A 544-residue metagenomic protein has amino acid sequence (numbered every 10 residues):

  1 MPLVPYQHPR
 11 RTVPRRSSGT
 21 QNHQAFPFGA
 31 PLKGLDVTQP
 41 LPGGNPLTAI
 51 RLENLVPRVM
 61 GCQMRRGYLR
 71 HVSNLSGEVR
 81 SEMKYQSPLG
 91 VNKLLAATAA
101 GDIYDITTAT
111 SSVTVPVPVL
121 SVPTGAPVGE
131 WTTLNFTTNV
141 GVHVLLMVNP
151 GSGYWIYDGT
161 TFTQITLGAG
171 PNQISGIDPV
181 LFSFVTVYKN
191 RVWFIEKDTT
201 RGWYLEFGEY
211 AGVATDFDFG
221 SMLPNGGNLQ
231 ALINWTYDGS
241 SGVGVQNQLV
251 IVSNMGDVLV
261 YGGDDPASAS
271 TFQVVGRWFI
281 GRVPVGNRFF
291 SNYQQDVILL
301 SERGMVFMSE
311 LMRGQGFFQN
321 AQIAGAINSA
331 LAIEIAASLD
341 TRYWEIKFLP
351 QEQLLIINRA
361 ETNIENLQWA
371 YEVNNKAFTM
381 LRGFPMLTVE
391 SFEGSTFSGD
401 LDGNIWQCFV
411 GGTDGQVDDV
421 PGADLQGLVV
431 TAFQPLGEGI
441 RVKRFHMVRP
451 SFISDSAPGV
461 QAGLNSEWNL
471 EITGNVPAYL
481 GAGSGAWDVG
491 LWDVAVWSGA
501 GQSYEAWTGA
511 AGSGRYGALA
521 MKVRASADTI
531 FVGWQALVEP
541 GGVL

Functional and structural regions predicted by a protein language model:
P2-V144, I280-D296, E302-L544: Beta-sheet repeat architectures centered on beta-propellers
R80, L134, S183, Q230-I233 (+2 more regions): Beta-propeller and closely related beta-sheet repeat lectin domains
T98-A99, N149-P150, E196-K197, S253-N254 (+2 more regions): Structural signature of WD-repeat beta-propellers
T110-V117, T161-Q164, A211-D216, P266-V275 (+2 more regions): Beta-strand initiation motifs
G159-Y188: Asp-box/WD-like beta-propeller blade repeats and closely related beta-sheet repeat scaffolds
A169-S175, T215-G227, W278-F279, Q319-S338: Surface-exposed loop and turn segments in beta-propeller and other repeat-based domains that flank or scaffold
V185-F219, L223-Q230, W235-S240: Solenoidal tandem-repeat scaffolds enriched in leucines and small polar residues
I251-F279: Surface-exposed extracellular loop regions of Gram-negative outer-membrane beta-barrel proteins
